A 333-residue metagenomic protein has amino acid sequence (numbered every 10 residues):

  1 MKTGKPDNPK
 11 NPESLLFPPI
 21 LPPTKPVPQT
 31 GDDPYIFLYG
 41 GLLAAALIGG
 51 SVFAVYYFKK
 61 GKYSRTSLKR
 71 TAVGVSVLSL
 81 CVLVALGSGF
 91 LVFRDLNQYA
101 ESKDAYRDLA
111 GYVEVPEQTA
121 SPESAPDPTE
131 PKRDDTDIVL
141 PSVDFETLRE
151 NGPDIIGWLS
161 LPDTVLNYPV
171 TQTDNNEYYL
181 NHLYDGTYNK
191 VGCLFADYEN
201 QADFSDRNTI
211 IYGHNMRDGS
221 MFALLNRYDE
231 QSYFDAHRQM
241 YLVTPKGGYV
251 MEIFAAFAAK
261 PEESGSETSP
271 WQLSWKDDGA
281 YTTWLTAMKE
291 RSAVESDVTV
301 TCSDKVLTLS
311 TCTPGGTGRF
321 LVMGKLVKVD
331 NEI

Functional and structural regions predicted by a protein language model:
M1-T129, C312, E332: Gram-positive cell-envelope targeting signals
A85-I333: Solvent-exposed, non-transmembrane regions of membrane-associated and secreted proteins
